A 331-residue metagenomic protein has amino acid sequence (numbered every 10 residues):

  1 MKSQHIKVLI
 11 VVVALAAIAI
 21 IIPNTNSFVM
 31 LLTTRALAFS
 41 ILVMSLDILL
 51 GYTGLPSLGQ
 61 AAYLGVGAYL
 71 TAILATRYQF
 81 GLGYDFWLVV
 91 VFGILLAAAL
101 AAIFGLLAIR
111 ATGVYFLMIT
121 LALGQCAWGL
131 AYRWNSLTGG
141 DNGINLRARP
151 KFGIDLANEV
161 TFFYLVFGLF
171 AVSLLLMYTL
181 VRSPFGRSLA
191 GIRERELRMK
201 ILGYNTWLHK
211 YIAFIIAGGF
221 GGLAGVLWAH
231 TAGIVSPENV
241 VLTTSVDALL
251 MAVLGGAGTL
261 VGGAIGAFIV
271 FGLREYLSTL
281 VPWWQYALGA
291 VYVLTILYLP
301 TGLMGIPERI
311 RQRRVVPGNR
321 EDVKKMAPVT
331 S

Functional and structural regions predicted by a protein language model:
M1-S331: Transmembrane alpha-helices and adjacent helix-loop boundaries
